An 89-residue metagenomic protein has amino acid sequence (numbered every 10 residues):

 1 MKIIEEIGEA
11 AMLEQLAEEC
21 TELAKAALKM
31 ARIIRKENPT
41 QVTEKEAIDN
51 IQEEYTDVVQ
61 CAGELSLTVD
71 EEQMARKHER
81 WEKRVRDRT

Functional and structural regions predicted by a protein language model:
M1-T89: Flexible "arm" and connector segments at domain edges
